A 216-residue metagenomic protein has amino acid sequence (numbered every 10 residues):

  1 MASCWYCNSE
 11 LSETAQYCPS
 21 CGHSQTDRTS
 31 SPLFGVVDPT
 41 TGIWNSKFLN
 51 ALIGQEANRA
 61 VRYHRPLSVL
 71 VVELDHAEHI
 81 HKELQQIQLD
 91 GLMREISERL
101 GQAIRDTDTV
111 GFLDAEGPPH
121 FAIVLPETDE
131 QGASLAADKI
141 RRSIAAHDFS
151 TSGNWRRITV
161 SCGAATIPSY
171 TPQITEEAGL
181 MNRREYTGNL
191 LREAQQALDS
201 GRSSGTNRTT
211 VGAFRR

Functional and structural regions predicted by a protein language model:
M1-P32, R142, A213-R216: Regulatory sensory/coupling modules that transmit signals to nucleotide-handling catalytic cores
R28-F48: Amphipathic HAMP/coiled-coil signal-transducing linker helices that couple sensory inputs to cytosolic output domains
G35-D38, V72-Q88, I104, L125 (+1 more regions): Active-site loop/short helix in cyclic nucleotide turnover domains
S46-R65, E98-R105, P126: Short regulatory alpha-helical coupling segments that immediately precede and/or link into cyclic nucleotide signaling
A51-G54, N58, R62-K82, G91-R94 (+1 more regions): Catalytic-site or vestigial catalytic-site microsegments of nucleotide-handling domains
S97-E130: Conserved helix-loop-beta segment at the catalytic/binding core of cyclic-nucleotide signaling proteins
G111-G117, A145-G163: Catalytic core regions of nucleotide second-messenger enzymes
P126, E130-R141, S152, I167-N207 (+1 more regions): Catalytic-core segments of nucleotide cyclases and related cyclic-nucleotide turnover enzymes
